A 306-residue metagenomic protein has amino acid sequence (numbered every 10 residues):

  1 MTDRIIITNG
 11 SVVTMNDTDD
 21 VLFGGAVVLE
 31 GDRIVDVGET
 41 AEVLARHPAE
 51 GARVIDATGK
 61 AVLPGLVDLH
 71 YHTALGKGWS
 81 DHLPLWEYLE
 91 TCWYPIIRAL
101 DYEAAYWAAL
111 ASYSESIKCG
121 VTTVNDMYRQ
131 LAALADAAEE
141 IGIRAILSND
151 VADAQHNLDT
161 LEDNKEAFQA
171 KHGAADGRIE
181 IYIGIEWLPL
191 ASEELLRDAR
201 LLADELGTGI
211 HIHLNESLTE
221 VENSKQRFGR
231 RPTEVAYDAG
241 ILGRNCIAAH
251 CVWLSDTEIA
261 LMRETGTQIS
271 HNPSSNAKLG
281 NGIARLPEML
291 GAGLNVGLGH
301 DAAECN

Functional and structural regions predicted by a protein language model:
M1-I6, V12-P64: Histidine-rich, glycine-flanked metal-binding segment
R4-T8, A45-Y88, L110, I117-K118: Replace "His-x-His-based motif
G10, V27, D32, G59 (+9 more regions): Divalent metal-coordination and catalytic microenvironments
K60, K77-I143, N164-A175: Alpha-helical scaffold segments that flank or form the walls of functional sites
V124-N125, I210, G297-L298: Hydrophobic residues within beta-strands of alpha/beta enzymes
A133-V252: Metal-coordinating catalytic core of metallo-dependent amide/deamination hydrolases
I241-N306: Active-site-adjacent C-terminal substructures of enzyme catalytic domains
